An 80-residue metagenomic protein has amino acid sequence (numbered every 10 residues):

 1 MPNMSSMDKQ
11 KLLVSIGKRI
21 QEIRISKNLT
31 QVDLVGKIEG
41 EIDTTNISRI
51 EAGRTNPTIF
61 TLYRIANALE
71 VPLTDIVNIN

Functional and structural regions predicted by a protein language model:
M1-Q10, N67, V77-N80: Short, charged recognition helix plus adjacent turn of helix-turn-helix-like nucleic-acid-binding domains
P2-S26: A short, Lys/Arg-rich alpha-helix, primarily the initiator
K18, N28-L29, I42, P57-F60: Residue-level signal for the short linker/turn that defines the boundary of a DNA-recognition helix
Q21, G36-I38, T58, T74: N-terminal helix-turn-helix DNA-binding core of bacterial DNA-binding proteins
R24, V35-G36, A66: The alpha-helix within a helix-turn-helix
N28-R49: Short alpha-helical DNA-recognition segment
I38, E51, T61, N80: DNA major-groove recognition helix of helix-turn-helix
T58-D75: DNA major-groove recognition helix of helix-turn-helix/homeodomain DNA-binding modules
